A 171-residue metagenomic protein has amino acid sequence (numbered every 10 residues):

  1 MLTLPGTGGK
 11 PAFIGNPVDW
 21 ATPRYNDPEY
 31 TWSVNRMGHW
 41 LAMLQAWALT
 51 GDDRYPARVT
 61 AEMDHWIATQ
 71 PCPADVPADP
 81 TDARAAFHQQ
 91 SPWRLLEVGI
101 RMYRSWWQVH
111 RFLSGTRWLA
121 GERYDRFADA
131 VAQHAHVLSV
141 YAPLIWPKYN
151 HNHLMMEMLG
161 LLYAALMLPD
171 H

Functional and structural regions predicted by a protein language model:
M1-W20: Low-complexity, Ser/Thr/Pro/Gly-enriched N-terminal "stalk/linker" regions
K10-P11, P17, D27-H171: Aromatic-lined, polymer-binding surfaces characteristic of secreted/periplasmic polysaccharide-degrading enzymes
